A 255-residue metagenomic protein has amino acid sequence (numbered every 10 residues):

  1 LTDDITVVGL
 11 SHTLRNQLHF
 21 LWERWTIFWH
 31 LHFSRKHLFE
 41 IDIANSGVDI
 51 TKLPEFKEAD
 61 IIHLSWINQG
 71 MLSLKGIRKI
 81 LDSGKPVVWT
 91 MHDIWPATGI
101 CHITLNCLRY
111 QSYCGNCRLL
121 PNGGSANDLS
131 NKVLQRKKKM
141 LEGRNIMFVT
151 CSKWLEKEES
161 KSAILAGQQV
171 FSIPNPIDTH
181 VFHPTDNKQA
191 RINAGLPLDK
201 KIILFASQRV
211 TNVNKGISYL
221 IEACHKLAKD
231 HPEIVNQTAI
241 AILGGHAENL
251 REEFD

Functional and structural regions predicted by a protein language model:
L1-N45, I50-K52, F56, G245-N249: N-terminal strand-loop element at the rim of the active site of nucleotide-sugar-dependent glycosyltransferases
L1-S11, D82-G84, E222-P232: N-terminal subdomain of nucleotide-sugar transferases
W25-K36, W89-R136: Acceptor-binding helix/loop patch of EC 2.4 sugar-transfer enzymes, predominantly nucleotide-sugar-dependent
T51-L72, P86-H92: Short N-terminal targeting/anchoring amphipathic segment
T98-H102, G124-N187: A short, active-site helix/loop in glycosyltransferases that binds the activated sugar's phosphate group
T185-I202, E233-V235: Nucleotide-sugar donor-binding and catalytic loop/hinge architecture of NDP-sugar-dependent glycosyltransferases
P197-K215, I221-H225: Conserved donor-binding/catalytic core segment of Leloir-type glycosyltransferases
K229-D255: Nucleotide-activated donor-binding/catalytic signature segment of Leloir-type glycosyltransferases, i.e., the conserved
